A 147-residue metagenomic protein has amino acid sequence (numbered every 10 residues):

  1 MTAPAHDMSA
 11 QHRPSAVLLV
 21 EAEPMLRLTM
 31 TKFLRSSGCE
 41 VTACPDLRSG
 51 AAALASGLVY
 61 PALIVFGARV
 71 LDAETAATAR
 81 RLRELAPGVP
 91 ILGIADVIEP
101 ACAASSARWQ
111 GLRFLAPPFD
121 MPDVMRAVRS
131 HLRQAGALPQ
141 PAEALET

Functional and structural regions predicted by a protein language model:
M1-R35, R48, A55, V59-A62 (+2 more regions): Non-catalytic signal-transmission and effector/linker regions of two-component phosphorelay proteins
V20-E23, F66-V70, I94-V97: Structural motif
S37, P87, R108-Q110: Short, structured coil segments at secondary-structure junctions
G38-D46, A53: Short hydrophobic/Thr-rich beta-strand motif most characteristic of the beta2 strand and flanking loop of CheY-like
A43, V70-A73, P118: Residue-level signal for the "D+5" position in two-component response regulator receiver
Y60-P61, V65-A86, A101-C102: Conserved phosphotransfer microenvironments
A77, G93-L115: Alpha4 helix (beta4-alpha4-beta5 surface) of REC/receiver domains from two-component response regulators
